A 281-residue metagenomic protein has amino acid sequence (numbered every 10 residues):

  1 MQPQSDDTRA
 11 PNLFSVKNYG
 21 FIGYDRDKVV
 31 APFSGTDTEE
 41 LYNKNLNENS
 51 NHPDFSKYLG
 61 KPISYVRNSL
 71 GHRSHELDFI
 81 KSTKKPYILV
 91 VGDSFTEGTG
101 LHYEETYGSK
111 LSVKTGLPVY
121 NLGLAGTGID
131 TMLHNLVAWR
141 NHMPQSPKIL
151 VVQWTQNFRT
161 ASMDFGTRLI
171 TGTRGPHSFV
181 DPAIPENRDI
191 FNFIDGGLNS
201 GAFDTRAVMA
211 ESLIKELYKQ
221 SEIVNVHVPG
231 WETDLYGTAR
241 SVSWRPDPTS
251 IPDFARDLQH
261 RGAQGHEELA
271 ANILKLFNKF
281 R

Functional and structural regions predicted by a protein language model:
M1-L89, Q145-K148, Q153-S200, K215 (+3 more regions): N-terminal secretory targeting modules
N68-A138, H142: Serine-esterase "nucleophile elbow" of acetyl-processing enzymes
S94-T99, L124, I190-R206, A255-L258: Surface-exposed cleft-lining segments at the edges of enzyme active sites
F95-E97, A125-G128, T155-R159, P229-D234 (+3 more regions): Short, solvent-exposed loop/turn segments at secondary-structure junctions
Y103, L124-M132, E186, N199-L213 (+1 more regions): Soluble or luminal CAZymes and related metallo-dependent hydrolases
K110, T131-A138, I149, L213 (+3 more regions): Alpha-helical elements of Rossmann-like donor-binding domains used by nucleotide-donor carbohydrate transfer enzymes
L111, G116-L117, L122, V151 (+2 more regions): Polar, enzyme-active/binding microenvironments
P252-R281: Histidine-centered active-site loop/cap adjacent to the catalytic His in serine esterases/O-acetyl transfer systems
